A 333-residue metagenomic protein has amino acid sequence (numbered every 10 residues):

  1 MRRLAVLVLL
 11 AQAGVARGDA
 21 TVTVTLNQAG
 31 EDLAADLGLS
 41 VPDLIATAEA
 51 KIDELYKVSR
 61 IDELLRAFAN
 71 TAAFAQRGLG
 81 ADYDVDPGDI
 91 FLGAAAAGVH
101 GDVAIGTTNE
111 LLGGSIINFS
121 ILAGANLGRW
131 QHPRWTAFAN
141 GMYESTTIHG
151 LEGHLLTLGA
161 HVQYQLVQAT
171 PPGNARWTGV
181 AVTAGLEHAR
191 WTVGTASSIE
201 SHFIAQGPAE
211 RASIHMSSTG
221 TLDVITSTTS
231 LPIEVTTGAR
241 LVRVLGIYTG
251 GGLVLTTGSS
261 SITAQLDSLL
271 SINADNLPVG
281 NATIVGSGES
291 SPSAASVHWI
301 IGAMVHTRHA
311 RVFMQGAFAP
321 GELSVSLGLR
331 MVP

Functional and structural regions predicted by a protein language model:
M1-L7: Sec-dependent signal peptide recognition, specifically the positively charged N-region followed immediately by
A13-V15: N-terminal signal peptide c-region/cleavage motif recognized by signal peptidases
G18-A125: Short glycine/proline- and aromatic-enriched beta-strand/turn motifs that initiate or cap beta-hairpins
G78-I90, N126-W135, H149-E152, V167-V180 (+2 more regions): Short loop/turn motifs that connect adjacent beta-strands in outer-membrane beta-barrel proteins
L79-A81, F119-L127, A160-L166, L186 (+5 more regions): Residues on the lipid-exposed face of transmembrane beta-strands in outer-membrane beta-barrel proteins
L92-A96, A137-G141, V180-L186, I233 (+3 more regions): Membrane-embedded beta-strand positions of outer-membrane beta-barrel proteins
A96-D102, L127, G141-T147, L166 (+5 more regions): Transmembrane beta-strands of outer-membrane beta-barrel pores
H100-G114, Y143-T157, A189-S230, T257-L270 (+1 more regions): Extracellular/periplasm-exposed beta-strand and loop segments of Gram-negative cell-envelope proteins, dominated by
